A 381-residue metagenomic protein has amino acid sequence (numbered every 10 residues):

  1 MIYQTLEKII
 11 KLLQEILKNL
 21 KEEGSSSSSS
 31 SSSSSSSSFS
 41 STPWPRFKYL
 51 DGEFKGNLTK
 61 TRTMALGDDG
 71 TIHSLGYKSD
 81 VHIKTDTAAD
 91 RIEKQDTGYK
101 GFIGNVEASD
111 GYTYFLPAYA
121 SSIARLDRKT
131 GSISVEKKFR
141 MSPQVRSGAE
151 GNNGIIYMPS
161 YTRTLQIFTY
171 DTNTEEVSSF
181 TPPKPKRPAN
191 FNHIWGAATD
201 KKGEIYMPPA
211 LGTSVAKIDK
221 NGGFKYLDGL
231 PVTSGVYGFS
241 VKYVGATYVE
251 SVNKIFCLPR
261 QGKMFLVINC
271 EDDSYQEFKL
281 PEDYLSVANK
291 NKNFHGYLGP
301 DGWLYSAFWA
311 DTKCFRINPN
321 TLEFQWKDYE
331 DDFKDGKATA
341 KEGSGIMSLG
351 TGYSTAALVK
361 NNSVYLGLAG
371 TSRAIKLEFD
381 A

Functional and structural regions predicted by a protein language model:
M1-S25: Extended alpha-helical segments
F39-T87, I375-A381: An edge-strand/N-cap motif at the start of beta-rich repeat modules
K48-F54, F139, F180-A189, K225-G238 (+2 more regions): Surface-exposed loop and turn segments in beta-propeller and other repeat-based domains that flank or scaffold
L58-A65, Y99-A108, S142-E150, A189-A197 (+3 more regions): Repeated scaffold domains used in trafficking and secretory/extracellular systems, primarily beta-propellers
T71-S74, T113-F115, I156-P159, E204-M207 (+3 more regions): Conserved beta-propeller blade signature
Y77, A118, Y161-R163, A210 (+3 more regions): Short loop/turn segments immediately following the C-termini of beta-strands
D86-D90, D127-G131, D171-E175, D219-G222 (+3 more regions): Short loop/turn segments that connect beta-strands within beta-propeller blades
I346-A381: Blade-level signature of beta-propeller repeat domains, shared across WD40, Kelch, NHL, RCC1 and BNR/Asp-box propellers
